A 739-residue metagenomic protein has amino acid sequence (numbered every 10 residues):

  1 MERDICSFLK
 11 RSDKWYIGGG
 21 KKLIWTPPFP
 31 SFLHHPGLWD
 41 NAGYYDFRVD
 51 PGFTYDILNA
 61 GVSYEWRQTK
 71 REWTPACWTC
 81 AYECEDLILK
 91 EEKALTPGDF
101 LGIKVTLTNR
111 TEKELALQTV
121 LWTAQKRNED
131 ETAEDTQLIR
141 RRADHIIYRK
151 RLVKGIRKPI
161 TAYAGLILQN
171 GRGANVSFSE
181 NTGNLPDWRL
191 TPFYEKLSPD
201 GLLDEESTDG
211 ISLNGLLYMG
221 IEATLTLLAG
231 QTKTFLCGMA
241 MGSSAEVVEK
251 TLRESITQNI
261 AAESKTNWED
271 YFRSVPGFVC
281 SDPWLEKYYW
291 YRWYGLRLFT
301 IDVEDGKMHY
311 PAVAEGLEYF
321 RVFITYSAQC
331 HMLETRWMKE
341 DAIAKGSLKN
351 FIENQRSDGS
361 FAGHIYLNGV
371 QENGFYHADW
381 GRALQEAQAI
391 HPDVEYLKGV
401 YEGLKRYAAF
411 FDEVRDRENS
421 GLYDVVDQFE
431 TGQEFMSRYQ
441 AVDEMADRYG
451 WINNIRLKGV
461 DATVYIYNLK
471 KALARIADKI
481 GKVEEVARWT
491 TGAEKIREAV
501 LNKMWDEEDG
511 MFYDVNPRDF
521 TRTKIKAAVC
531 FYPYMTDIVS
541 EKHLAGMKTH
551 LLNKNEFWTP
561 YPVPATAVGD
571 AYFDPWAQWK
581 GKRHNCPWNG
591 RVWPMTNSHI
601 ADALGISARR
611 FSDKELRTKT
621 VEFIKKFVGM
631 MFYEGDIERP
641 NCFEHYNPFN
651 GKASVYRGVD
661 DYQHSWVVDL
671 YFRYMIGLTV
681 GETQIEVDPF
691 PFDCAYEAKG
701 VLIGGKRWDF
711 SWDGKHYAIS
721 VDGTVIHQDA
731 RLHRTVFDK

Functional and structural regions predicted by a protein language model:
M1-P283, I606-R610, V659-Y662, G677-K739: Terminal accessory carbohydrate-recognition/targeting modules of carbohydrate-active enzymes
K104-T106, V120-A124, A143-V153, Y163-I167 (+14 more regions): Short, well-ordered alpha-helical packing segments
L185, C280-D305, T335-M338, A342 (+8 more regions): Active-site acid/base region of carbohydrate-active enzymes
G210-Y218, E263-K405, Y513, I525-T536 (+3 more regions): Substrate-binding groove/exosite segments of carbohydrate-active enzymes
E222, T232, W284-K287, Y291 (+13 more regions): Generic recognition of stable, solvent-exposed alpha-helical segments in well-folded globular domains
Q231-R253, T257, L317, D358-D379 (+8 more regions): The feature captures the catalytic groove of carbohydrate-active enzymes
D341, I390, I476-K479, R610: Alpha-solenoid helical repeat scaffolds
I480-D514, G546-K706: Non-catalytic carbohydrate-binding regions of carbohydrate-active enzymes
